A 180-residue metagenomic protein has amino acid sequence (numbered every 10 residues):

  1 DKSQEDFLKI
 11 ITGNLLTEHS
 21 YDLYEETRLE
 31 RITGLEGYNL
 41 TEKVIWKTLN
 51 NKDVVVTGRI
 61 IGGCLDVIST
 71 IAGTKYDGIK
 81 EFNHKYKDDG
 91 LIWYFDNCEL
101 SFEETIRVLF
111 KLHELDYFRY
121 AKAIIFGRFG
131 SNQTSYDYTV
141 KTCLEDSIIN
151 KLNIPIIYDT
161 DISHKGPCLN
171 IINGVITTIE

Functional and structural regions predicted by a protein language model:
D1-D66: Conserved anion/nucleotide-ligand pocket segment
L8, L65-G73, I106-L109, E145: Predominant activation on well-ordered alpha-helical scaffold segments within soluble catalytic domains
L8-Y21, T70-D77, E114, N153: Generic secondary-structure signature for well-ordered alpha-helical cores
L23-E26, G63-C64, I71, D96-C98 (+2 more regions): Fold-independent oxyanion-binding glycine-rich loops and adjacent beta-strand/coil segments at enzyme active sites
N50-V54, H84-K87, I149-N150: Intrinsically disordered, low-complexity coil segments
V54-V55, I60-L65, I71-T74, Y86-G90 (+1 more regions): Short gly/pro-enriched beta-turn/loop segments at secondary-structure junctions
Y76-D137: Internal helical hairpin/lid segments
A123-E180: ATP/nucleoside-binding phosphotransfer catalytic cores, i.e., glycine-rich phosphate-binding loops
